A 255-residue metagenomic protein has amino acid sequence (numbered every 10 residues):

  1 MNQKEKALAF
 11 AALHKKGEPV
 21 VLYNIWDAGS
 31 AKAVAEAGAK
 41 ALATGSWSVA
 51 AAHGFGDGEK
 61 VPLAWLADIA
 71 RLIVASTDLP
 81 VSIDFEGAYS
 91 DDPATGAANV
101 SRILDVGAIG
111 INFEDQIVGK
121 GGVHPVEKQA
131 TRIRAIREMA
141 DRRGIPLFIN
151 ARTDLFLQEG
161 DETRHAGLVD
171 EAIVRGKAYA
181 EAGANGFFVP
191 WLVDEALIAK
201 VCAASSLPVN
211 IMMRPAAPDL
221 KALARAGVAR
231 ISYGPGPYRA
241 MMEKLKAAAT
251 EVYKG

Functional and structural regions predicted by a protein language model:
N2-Y233, R239-A247, E251: Alpha/beta enzyme core
K254-G255: Structured C-terminal cap/extension of enzyme domains
